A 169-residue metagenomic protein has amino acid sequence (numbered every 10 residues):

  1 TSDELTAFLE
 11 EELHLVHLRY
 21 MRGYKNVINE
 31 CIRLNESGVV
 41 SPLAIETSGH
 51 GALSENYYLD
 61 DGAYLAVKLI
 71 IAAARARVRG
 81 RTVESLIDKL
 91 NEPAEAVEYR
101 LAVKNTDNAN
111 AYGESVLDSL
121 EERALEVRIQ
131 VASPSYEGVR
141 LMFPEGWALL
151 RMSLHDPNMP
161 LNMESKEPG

Functional and structural regions predicted by a protein language model:
T1-G169: Phosphate-binding and adjacent anionic-ligand microenvironments
